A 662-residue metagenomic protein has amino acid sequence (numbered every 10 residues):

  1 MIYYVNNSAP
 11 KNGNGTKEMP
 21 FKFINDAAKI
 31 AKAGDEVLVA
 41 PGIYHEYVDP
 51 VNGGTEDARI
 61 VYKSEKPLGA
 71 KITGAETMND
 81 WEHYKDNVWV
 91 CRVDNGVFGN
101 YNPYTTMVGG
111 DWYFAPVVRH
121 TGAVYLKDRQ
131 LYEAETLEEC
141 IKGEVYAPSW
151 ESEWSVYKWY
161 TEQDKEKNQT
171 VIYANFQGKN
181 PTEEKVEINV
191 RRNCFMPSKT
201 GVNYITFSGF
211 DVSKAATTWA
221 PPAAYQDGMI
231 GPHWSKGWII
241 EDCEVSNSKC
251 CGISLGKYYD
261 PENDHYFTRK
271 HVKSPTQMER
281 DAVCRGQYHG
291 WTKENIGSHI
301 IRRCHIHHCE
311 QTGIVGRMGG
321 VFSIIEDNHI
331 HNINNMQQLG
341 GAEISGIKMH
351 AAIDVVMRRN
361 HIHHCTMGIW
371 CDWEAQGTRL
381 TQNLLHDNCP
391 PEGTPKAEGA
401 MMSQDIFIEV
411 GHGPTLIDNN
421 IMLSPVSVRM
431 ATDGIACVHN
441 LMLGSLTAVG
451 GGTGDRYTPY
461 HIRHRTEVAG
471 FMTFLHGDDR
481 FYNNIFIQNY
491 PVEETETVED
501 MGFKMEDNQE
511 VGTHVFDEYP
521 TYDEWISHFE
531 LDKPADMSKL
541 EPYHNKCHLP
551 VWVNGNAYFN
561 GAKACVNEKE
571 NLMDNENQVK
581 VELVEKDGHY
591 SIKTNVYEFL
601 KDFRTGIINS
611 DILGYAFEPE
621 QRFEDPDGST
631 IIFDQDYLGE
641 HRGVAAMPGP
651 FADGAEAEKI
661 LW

Functional and structural regions predicted by a protein language model:
M1-I2, E658-W662: N-terminal pre-domain segments of enzymes
I2-W234, I239, E244-S246, G252-S254 (+4 more regions): Extracellular polysaccharide-degrading/modifying enzymes targeting complex plant/algal/animal polysaccharides
L38, G231, G313-V315, I369-W370 (+1 more regions): Short catalytic-loop micro-motif centered on adjacent basic/acidic residues
N203-A216, K236-C250, D260-G286, T292-T312 (+9 more regions): Right-handed parallel beta-helix
G228-I230, T312, S345-G346: Predominantly extracellular/luminal carbohydrate-interaction, adhesion, and secreted-enzyme modules that are
L423-V428, V438-I462, I487-P491, T495-M501 (+3 more regions): Non-catalytic carbohydrate-binding regions of carbohydrate-active enzymes
I462-R463, L475: Long, structured stretches of catalytic cores involved in phosphate-ester chemistry, encompassing
